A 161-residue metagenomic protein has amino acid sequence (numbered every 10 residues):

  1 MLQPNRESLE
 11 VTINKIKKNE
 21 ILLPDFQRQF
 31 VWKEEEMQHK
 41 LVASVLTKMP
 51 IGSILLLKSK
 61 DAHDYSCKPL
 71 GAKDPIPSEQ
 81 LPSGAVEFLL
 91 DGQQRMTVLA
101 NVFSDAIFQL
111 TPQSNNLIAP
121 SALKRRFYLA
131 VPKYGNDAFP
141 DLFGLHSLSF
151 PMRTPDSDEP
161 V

Functional and structural regions predicted by a protein language model:
L2-E35, H39-V161: Basic- and aromatic-enriched surface patches that contact anionic nucleotides/nucleic acids
